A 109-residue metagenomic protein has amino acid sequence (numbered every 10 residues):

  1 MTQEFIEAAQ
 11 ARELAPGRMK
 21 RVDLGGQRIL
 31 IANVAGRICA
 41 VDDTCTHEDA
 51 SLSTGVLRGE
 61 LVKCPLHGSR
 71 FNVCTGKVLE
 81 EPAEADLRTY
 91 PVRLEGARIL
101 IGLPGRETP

Functional and structural regions predicted by a protein language model:
M1-G59, N72-V73, K77, D86-P109: N-terminal pre-ligand scaffold of iron-sulfur
C45, C64-H67: Short cysteine clusters
